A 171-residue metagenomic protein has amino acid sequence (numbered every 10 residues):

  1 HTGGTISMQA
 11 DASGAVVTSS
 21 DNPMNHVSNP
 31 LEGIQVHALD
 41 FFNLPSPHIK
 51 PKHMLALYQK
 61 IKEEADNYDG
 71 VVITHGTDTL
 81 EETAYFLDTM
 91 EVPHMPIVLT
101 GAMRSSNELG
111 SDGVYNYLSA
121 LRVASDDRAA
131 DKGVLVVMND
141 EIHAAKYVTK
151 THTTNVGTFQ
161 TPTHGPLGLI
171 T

Functional and structural regions predicted by a protein language model:
H1-T171: Active-site histidine-anchored catalytic micro-motif
